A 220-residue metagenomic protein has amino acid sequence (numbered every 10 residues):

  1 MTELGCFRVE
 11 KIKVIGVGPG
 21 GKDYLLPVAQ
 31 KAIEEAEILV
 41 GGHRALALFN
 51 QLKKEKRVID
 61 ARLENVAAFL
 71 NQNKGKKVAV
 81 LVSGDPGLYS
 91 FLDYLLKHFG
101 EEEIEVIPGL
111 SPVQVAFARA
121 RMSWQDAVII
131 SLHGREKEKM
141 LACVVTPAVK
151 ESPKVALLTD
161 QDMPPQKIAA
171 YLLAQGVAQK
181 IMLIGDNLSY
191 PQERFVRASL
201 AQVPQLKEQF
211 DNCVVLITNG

Functional and structural regions predicted by a protein language model:
T2-I107, Q114-V115: Class I S-adenosyl-L-methionine
E10-V14, V78, V149-G220: A contiguous loop/helix-start segment that scaffolds small-molecule binding in enzyme catalytic cores
A36-L39, N73, A120-S123, Y171-A178: Change "in soluble alpha/beta enzymes" to "in soluble alpha/beta proteins
G42-H43, A61, G84-D85, H133 (+2 more regions): Structural motif
A45-N50, K137-E138, P164-P165, P191-E193: Short, charged/polar "capping" segments at the starts of alpha-helices and the immediately preceding loops
R62-A68, P112-V113, R135-E138, S189-Q192: A short acidic, often aromatic-flanked loop/helix-cap motif at beta-alpha or helix-coil junctions that lines enzyme
N71-K77, R119-M122, L141-P147, R194-Q202: Short, surface-exposed amphipathic charged segments that create phosphate/polyanion-binding patches used for binding
G87-S152, L206, F210: Class I SAM-dependent methyltransferase SAM-binding "motif I" and its flanking Rossmann-like core
